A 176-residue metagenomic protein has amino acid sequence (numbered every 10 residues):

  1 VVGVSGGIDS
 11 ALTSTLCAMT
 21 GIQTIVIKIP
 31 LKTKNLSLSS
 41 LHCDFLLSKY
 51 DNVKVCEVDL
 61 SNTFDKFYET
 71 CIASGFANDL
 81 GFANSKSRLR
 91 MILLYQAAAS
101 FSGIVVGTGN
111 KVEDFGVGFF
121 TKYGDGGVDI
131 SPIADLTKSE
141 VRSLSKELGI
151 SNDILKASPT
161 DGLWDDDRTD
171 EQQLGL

Functional and structural regions predicted by a protein language model:
V1-G116: ATP-dependent adenylation/nucleotidyltransferase module used to activate substrates
F82, I104, T108-G175: Catalytic subdomain that performs nucleotidyl-dependent activation
